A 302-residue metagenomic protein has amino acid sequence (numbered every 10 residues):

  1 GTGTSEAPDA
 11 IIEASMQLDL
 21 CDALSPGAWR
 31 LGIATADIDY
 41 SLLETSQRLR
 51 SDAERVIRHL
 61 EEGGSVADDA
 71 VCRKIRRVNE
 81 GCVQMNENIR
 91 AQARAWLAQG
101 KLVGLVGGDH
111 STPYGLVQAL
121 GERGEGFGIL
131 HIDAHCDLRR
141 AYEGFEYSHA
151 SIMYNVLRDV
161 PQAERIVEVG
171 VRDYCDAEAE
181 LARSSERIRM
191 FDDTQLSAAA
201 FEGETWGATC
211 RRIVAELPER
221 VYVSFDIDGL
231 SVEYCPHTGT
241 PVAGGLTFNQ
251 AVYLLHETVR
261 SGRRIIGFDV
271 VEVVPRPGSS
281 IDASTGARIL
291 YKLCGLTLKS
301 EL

Functional and structural regions predicted by a protein language model:
G1-L302: Conserved alpha-helical scaffold segments that buttress catalytic/binding sites
